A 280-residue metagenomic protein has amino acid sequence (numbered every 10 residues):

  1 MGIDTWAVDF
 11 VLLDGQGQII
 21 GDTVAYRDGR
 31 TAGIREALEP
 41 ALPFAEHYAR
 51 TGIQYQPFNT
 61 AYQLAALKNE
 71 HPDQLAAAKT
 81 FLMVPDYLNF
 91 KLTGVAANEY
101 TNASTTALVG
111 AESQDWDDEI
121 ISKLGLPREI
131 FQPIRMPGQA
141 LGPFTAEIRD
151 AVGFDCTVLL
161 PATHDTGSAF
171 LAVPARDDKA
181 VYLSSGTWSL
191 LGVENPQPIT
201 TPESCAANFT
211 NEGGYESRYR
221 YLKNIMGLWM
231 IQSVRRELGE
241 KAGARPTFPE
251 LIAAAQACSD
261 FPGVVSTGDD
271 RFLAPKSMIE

Functional and structural regions predicted by a protein language model:
M1-W6, P137-G138, S185-W188: Glycine-rich beta-strand-to-loop/alpha-helix junction loops that act as flexible
G2-A61: Active-site phosphate-binding/coordination module
D22, A77, E129-I130: Short acidic capping loops at alpha-helix termini that bridge into adjacent secondary structure
A32, E39-T51, P57, Y62-V95 (+4 more regions): Active-site core segments that coordinate phosphate-bearing ligands/cofactors across diverse enzyme families
G52-Y55, S104-V109, R135-Q139: Conserved short loop/turn motifs at secondary-structure junctions
G94-N102: Enzymes and membrane/adaptor proteins characterized by extended Gly/Ser/Thr/Asp/Glu-rich, aromatic-dotted
D118, L124-Q139: A conserved helix-loop-beta module that forms one wall/lid of the active-site cleft in ATP-utilizing catalytic domains
G142-P143: Hydrophobic alpha-helical transmembrane segments
